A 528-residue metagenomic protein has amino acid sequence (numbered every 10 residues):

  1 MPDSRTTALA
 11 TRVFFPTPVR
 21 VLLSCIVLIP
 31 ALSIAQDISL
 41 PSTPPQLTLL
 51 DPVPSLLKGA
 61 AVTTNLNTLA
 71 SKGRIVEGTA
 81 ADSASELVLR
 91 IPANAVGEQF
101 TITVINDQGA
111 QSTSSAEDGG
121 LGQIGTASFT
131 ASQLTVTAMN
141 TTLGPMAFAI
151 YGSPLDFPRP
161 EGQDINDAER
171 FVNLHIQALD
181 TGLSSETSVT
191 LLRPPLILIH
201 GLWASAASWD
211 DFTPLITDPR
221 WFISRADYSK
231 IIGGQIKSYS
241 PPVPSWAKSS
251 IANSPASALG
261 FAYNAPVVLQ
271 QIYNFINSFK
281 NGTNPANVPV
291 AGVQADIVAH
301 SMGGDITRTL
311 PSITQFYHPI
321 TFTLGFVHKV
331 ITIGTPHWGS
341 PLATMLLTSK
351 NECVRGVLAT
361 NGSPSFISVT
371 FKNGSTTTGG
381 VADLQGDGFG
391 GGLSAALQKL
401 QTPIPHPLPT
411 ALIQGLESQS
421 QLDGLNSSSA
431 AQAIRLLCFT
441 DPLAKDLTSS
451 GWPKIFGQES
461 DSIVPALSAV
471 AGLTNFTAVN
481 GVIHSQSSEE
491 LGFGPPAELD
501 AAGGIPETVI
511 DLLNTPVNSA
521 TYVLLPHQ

Functional and structural regions predicted by a protein language model:
M1-T17: N-terminal secretory signal peptides that target proteins for export/translocation
R20-A31: Bacterial N-terminal signal peptides
Q36-L191: Beta-strand-enriched, solvent-exposed domains that form extended recognition/catalytic surfaces
L192-A295: Active-site catalytic motif of lipid deacylating hydrolases and related acyltransferases
I199-G201, H300-S301, G334, D461: The conserved beta1-alpha1 loop
D210, R308-S312: Short, hydrophobic alpha-helix immediately C-terminal to the catalytic nucleophile
Q270-Y273, P311-Q528: Helical cap/lid subdomain of alpha/beta-hydrolase-fold lipid enzymes that gates access to the catalytic pocket
V298-A299, G303, T307: Gly/Ala-rich beta-loop-alpha elbow adjacent to hydrolase catalytic centers
